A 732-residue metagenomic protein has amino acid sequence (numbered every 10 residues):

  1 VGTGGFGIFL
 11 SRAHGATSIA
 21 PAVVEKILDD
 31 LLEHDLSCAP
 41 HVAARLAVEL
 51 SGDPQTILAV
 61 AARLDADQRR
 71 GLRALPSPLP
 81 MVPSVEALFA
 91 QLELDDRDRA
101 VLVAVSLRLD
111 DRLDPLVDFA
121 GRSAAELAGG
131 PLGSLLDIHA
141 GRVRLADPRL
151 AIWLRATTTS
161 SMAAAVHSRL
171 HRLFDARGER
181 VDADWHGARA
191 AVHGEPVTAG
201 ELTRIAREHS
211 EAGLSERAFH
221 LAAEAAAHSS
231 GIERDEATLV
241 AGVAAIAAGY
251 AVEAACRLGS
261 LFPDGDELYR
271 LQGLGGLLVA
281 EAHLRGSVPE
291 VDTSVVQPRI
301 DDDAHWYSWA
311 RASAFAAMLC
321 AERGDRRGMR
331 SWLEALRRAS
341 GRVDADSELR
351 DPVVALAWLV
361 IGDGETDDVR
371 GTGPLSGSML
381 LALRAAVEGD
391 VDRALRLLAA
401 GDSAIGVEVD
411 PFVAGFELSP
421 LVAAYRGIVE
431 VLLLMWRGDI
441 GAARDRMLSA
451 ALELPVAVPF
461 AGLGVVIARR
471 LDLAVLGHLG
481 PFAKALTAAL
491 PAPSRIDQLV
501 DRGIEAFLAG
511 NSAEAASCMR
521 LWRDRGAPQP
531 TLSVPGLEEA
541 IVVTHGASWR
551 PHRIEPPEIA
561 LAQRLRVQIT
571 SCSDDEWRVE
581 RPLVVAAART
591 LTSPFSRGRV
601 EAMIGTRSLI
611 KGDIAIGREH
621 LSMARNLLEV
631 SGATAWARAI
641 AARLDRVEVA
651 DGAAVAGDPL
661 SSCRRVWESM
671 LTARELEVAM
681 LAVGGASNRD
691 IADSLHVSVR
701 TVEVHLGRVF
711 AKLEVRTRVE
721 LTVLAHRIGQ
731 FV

Functional and structural regions predicted by a protein language model:
G2-S51, L64-F89: Helix-loop-helix "sensor" segment of P-loop NTPases
T3-G4, V197, G213-A468: Internal alpha-solenoid helical repeat scaffolds
A66, S77-E86, R108-D114, A124 (+3 more regions): Short capping/hinge segments at domain boundaries that bridge a core fold to an adjacent linker or tail
E126-G130, H705-R708: Residues within the DNA-recognition helix of helix-turn-helix
S161-E253, R257, E576-L583, R597: Extended alpha-helical scaffolding segments used for macromolecular assembly and cargo binding
L170, A183-A190, R204-I205, A241 (+15 more regions): Structural register within alpha-helical repeat arrays
L381-A382, E388-V666, A686, V723: Helix-coil-helix junctions within alpha-helical repeat/solenoid scaffolds
E619, D658-G707, A711-V732: Helix-turn-helix DNA-binding segment
